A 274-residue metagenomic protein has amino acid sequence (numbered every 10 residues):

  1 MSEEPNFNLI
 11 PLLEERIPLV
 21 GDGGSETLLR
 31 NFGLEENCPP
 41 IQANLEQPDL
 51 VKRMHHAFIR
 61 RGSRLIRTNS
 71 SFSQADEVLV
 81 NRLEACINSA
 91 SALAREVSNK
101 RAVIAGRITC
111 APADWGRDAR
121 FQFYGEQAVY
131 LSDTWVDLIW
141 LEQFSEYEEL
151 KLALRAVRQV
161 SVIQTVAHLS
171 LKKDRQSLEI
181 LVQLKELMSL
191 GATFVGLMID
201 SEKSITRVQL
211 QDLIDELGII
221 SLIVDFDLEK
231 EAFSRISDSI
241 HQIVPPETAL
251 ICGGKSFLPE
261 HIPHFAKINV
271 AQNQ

Functional and structural regions predicted by a protein language model:
M1-Q274: Domain-level signal for soluble alpha/beta catalytic cores
